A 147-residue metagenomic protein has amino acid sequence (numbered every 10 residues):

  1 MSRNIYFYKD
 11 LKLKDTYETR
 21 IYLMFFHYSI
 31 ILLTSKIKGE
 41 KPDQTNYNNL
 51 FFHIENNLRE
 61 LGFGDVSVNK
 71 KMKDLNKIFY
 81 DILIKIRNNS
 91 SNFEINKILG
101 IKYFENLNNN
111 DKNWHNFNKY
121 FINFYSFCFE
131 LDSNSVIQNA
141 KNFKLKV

Functional and structural regions predicted by a protein language model:
M1-F26, T34-V147: Surface/interface-facing alpha-helical segments and adjacent flexible terminal/loop regions used for partner/assembly
